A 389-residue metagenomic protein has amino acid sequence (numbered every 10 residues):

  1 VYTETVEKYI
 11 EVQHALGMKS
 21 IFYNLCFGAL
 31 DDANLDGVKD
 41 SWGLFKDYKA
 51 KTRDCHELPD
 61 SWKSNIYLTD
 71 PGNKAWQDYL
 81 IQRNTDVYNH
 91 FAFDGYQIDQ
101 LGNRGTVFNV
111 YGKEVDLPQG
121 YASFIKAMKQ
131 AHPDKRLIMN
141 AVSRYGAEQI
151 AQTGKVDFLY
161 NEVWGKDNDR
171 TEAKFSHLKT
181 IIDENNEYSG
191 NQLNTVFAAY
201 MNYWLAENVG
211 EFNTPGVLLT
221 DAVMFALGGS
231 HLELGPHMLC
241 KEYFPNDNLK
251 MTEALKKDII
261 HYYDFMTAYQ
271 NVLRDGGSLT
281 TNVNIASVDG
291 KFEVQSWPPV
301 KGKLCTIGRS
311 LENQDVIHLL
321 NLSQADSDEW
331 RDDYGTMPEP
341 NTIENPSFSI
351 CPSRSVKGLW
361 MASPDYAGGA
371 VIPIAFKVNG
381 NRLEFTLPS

Functional and structural regions predicted by a protein language model:
T3-E11, S20-F91: Active-site-adjacent "subsite" loops/lids of carbohydrate-active enzymes
T3-I21, A122-P133, N185-S189: Surface-exposed amphipathic alpha-helices with a cationic face
S20-Y23, Y96-I98, L137-M139, L159-N161 (+2 more regions): Hydrophobic faces of well-ordered beta-strands that scaffold small-molecule active sites in alpha/beta enzyme cores
L25-A29, L101-N103, V142-R144, W164-G165 (+3 more regions): Active-site beta-loop-alpha junctions enriched in small/polar residues
G72-F158, W164-T180, S189-G190: Active-site neighborhood of glycoside hydrolase catalytic domains
Q100, S189-S278: Aromatic/acidic polysaccharide-binding cleft in carbohydrate-active enzymes
A222, F292-R354: Carbohydrate-binding surface patches
N379-S389: C-terminal beta-strand-rich structural cap/linker in extracellular carbohydrate-active enzymes
